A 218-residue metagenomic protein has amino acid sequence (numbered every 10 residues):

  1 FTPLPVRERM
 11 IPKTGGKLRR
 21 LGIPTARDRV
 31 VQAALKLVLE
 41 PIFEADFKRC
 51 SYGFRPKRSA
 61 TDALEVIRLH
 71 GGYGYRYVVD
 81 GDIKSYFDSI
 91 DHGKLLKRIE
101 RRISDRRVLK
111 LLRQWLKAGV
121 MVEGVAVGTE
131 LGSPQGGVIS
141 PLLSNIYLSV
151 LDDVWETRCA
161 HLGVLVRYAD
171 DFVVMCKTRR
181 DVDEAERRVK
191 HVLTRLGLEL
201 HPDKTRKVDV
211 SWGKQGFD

Functional and structural regions predicted by a protein language model:
P3-M10, T14, D46-G213: Conserved polymerase palm-domain catalytic core
R20-T25: Conserved phosphate-binding loops in nucleotide/dinucleotide-binding enzymes
A26-A34, R68: Duplex nucleic acid-engaging cores and interfaces of nucleic-acid transaction enzymes
A33, L37-C50: Electropositive, glycine- and tryptophan-enriched low-complexity nucleic-acid-binding patches
D218: Active-site and adjacent loop segments of nucleotide-processing enzymes that use two-metal-ion phosphate chemistry
